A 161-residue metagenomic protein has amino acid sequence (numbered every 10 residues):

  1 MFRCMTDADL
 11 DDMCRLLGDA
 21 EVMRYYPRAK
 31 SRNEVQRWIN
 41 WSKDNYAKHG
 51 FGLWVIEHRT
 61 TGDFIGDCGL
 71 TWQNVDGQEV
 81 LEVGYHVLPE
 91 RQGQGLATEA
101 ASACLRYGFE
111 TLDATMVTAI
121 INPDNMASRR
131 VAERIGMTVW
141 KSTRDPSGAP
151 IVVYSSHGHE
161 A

Functional and structural regions predicted by a protein language model:
M1-Y25, L53-A161: Acyl-donor (CoA/ACP) binding surface of acyl/acetyltransferases
E21-W41, G52: Conserved GNAT-fold acetyl-CoA-binding loop/helix
K30-R32, W41-K43, E82-G84, V152-V153: Short, charged/polar low-complexity linear motifs in solvent-exposed/disordered segments
N45-H49: Short loop/turn motifs at secondary-structure junctions and domain boundaries
